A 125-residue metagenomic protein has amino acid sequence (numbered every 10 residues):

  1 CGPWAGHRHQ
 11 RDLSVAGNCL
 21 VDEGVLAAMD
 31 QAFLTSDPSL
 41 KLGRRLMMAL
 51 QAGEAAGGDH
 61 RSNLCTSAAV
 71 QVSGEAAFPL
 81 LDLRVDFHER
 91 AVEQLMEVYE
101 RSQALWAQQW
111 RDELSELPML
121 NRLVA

Functional and structural regions predicted by a protein language model:
C1-A125: N-terminal nucleophile
